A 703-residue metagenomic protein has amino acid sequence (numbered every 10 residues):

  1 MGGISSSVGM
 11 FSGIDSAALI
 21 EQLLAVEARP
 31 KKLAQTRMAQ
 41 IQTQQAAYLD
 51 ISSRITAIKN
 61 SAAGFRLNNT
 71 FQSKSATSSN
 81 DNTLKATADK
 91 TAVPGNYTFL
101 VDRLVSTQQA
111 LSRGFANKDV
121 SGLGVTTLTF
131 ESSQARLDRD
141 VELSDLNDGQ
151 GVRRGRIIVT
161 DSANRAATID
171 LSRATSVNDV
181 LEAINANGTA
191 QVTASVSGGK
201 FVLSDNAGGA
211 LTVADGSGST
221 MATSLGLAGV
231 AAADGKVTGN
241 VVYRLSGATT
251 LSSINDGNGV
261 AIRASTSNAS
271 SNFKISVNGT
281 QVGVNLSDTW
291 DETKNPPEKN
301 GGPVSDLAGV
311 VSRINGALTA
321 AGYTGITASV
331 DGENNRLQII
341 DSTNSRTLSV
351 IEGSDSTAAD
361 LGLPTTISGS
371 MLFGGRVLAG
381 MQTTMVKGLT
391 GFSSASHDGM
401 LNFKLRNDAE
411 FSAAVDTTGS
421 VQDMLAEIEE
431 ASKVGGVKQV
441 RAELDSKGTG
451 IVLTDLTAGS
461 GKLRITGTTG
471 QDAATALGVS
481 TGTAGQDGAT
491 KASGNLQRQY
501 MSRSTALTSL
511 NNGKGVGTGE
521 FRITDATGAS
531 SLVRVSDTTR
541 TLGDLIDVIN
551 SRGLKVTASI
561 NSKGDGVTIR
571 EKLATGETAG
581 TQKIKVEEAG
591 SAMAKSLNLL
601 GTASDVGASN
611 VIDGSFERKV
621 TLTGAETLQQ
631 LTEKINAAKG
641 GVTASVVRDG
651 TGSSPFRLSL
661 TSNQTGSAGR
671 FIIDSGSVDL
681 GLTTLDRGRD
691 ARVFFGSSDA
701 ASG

Functional and structural regions predicted by a protein language model:
M1-T36, N60-R657, T661-G703: Bacterial flagellar/type III secretion structural subunits and associated motility module proteins, recognized via
Q35-R66: Contiguous, amphipathic alpha-helical segments that mediate oligomerization or scaffolding in large protein assemblies
